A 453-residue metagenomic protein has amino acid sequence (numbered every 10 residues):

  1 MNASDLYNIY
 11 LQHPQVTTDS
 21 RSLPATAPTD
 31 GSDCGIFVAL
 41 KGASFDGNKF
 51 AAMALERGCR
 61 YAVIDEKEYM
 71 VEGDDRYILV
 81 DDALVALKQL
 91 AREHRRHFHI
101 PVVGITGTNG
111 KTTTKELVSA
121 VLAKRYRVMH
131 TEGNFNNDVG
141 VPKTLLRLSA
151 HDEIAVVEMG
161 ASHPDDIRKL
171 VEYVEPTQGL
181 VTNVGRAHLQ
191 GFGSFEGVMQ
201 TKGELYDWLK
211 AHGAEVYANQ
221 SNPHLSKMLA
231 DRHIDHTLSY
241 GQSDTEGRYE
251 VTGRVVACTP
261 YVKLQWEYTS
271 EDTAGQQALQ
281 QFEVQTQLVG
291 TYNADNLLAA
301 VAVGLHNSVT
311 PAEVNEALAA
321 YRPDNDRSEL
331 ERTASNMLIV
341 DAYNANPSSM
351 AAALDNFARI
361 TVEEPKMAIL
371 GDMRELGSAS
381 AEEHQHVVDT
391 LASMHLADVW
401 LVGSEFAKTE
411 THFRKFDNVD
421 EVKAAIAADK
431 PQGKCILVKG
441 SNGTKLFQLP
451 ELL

Functional and structural regions predicted by a protein language model:
M1-Q12, D30-I36, M129, T177 (+6 more regions): ATP-dependent carboxylate-amine ligase
M1-Q89, E93, I360-T361, D389-G403 (+1 more regions): N-terminal leader/targeting and accessory segments in enzymes
G35, A54, L90, I105 (+13 more regions): Residue-level signal for inorganic ion chemistry
A62-M70, Q220-H224, Q242-D244, L401-A407 (+1 more regions): Short, polar loop motifs at secondary-structure junctions
G73-D81, H233-G241, E250-R254, E410-E421: Active-site regions of enzymes building and remodeling cell-envelope glycoconjugates
A86-Q220, H224-R232, A424-A428, G433 (+1 more regions): Phosphate-binding loop of NTP-binding sites
L87-L90, V118, L122, T144-L145 (+3 more regions): Buried hydrophobic packing segments
L148-H151, A161-A187, S226-Q281, D324-N325: Extended acidic/charged loop-beta regions that coordinate divalent cations and stabilize anionic phosphate/carboxylate
